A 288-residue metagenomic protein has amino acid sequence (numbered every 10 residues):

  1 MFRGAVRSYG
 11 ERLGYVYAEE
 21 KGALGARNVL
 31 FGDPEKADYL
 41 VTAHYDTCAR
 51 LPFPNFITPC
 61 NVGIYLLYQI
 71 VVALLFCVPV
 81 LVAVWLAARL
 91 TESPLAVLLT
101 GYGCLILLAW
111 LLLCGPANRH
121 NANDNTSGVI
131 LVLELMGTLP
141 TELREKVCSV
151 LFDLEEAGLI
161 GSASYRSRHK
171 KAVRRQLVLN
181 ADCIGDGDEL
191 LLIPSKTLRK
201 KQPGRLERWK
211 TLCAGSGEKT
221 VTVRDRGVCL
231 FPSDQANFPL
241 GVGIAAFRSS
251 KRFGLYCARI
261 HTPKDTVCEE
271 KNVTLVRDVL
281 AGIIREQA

Functional and structural regions predicted by a protein language model:
M1-K36, R50-A88: A non-catalytic alpha/beta surface segment that caps or lines the substrate-entry region of metallo-dependent hydrolase
F2-R12, L24-R27, V84-R89, S93-P203 (+3 more regions): Acidic/histidine-rich catalytic neighborhood of metal-dependent amide-processing enzymes
A26, K36, R174-Q176, P239 (+1 more regions): Sequence-level motif detector for i,i+2 pairs with an aromatic at +2
D38-A43: Short beta-strand element of the alpha/beta-hydrolase
H44-T47, T100-G103, C183-I184, A246-R252: Short glycine-enriched loops at secondary-structure junctions
D46-A49, A157: Short acidic, S/G/P-rich loop/turn micro-motifs used as interaction or catalytic elements
P59-L66, H120-D124, C268-N272: Short alpha-helix boundary/capping segments
G187-A288: Active-site-adjacent substrate-binding region of metalloamidase/peptidase-like peptide-processing proteins
